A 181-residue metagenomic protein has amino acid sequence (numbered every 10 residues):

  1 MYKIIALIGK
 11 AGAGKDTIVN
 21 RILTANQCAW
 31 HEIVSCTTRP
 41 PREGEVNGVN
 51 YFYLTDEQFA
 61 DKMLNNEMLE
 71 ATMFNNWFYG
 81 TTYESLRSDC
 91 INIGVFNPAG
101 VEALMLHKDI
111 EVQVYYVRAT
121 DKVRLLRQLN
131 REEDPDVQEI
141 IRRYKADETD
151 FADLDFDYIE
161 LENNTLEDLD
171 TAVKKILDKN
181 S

Functional and structural regions predicted by a protein language model:
L7: Hydrophobic anchor at the beta1->P-loop junction of P-loop NTPases
K10: P-loop (Walker A) phosphate-binding loop of NTP-binding proteins
A13: ATP-binding Walker
D16: Walker A/P-loop
T24-E32: Post-Walker A helix-loop "phosphate-sensing" segment adjacent to the P-loop in P-loop NTPases
T37-N92, F96-P98: ATP-dependent small-molecule kinase phosphotransfer cores that center on conserved nucleotide phosphate-binding segments
I93-N97, H107-L129: Conserved phosphate-donor/acceptor-positioning beta-strand/loop module used by diverse small-molecule
E133-N180: Small-molecule kinase domains that catalyze NTP-dependent phosphoryl transfer to phosphate-bearing small molecules
